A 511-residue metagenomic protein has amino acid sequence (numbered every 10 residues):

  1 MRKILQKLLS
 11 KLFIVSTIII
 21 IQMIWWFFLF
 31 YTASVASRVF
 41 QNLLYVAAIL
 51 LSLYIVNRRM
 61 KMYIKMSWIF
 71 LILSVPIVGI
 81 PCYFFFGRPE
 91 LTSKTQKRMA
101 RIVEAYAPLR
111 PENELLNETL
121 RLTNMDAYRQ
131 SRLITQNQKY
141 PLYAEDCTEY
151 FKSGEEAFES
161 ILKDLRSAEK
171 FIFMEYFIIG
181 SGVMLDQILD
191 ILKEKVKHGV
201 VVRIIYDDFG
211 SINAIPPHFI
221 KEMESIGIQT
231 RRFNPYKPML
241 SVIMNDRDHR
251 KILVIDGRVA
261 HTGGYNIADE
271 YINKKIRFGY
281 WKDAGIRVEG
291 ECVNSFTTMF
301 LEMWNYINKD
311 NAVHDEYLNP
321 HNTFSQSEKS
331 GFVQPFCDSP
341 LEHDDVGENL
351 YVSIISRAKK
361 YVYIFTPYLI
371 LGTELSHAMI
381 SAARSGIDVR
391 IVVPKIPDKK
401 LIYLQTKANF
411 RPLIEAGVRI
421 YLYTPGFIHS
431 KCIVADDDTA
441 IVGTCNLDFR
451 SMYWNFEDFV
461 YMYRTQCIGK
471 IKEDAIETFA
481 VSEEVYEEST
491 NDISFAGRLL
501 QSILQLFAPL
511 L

Functional and structural regions predicted by a protein language model:
M1-N349, S353, R357, S381 (+7 more regions): N-terminal localization/anchoring segments of enzymes in phospholipid and broader phosphate metabolism
F177, P367-Y368, I402: Glycine- and other small-residue-rich loops at beta-strand/loop junctions that grip anionic moieties
F365-T366, Y423, V442-G443: Thr-Gly-centered strand-to-loop micro-motif
Y368-V389, P394, K399: Helical hairpin unit composed of two closely spaced alpha helices linked by a short loop
H377, Y403-K407: Short glycine/threonine-rich loop-to-helix capping motif typified by GTGT followed within a few residues by an Asp-Pro
R419: Surface segments flanking catalytic/ligand-binding clefts of nucleic-acid enzymes
K431: Catalytic-core elements of nucleic-acid end-processing and repair enzymes
